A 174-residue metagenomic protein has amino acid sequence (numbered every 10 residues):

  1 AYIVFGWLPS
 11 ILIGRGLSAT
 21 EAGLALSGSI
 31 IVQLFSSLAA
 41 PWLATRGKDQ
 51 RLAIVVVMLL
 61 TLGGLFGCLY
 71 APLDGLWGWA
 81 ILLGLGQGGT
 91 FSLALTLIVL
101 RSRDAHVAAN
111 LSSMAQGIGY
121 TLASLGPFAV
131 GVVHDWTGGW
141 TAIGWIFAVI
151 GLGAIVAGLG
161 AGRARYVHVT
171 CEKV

Functional and structural regions predicted by a protein language model:
A1-S37: Extracytoplasmic gate region of multi-pass secondary transporters
S36-D49: Helix-to-loop junctions at the C-terminal end of transmembrane segments in multipass secondary transporters
L52-G67, A148: Structural signature of the two symmetry-related core transmembrane helices
L69-A80: Helix-loop junctions at membrane interfaces in 12-TM secondary transporters
G89-R103: Intracellular juxtamembrane helix-capping segments at the cytosolic ends of symmetry-related transmembrane helices
S102-T141, F147: A late C-terminal transmembrane helix in Major Facilitator Superfamily
I143-A161: Symmetry-related core transmembrane helices of the 12-TM Major Facilitator Superfamily/SLC fold
A161-V174: Intrinsic disorder in cytosolic terminal tails and internal cytosolic loops of multi-pass membrane transporters
